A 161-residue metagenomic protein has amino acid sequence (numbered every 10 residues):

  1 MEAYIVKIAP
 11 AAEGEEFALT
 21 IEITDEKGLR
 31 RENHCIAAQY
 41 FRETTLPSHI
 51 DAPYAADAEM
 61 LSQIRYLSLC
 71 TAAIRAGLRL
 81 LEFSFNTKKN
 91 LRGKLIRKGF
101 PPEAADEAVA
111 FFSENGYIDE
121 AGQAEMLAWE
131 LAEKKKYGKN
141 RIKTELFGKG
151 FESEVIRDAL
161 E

Functional and structural regions predicted by a protein language model:
M1-E161: An alpha-helical, amphipathic repeat domain used for nucleic-acid recognition, typified by the mTERF helical solenoid
